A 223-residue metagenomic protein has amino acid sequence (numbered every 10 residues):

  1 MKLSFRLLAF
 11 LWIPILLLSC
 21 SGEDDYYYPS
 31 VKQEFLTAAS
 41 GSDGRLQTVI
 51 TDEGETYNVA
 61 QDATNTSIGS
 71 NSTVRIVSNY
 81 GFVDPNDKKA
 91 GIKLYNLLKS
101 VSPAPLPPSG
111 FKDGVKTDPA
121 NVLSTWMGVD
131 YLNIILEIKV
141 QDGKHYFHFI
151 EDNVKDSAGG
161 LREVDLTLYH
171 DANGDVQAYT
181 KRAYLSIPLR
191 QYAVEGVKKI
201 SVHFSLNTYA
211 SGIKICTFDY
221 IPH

Functional and structural regions predicted by a protein language model:
M1-A9: Bacterial N-terminal signal peptides that target proteins for export
L16-S19: C-terminal motif of bacterial Sec signal peptides marking the signal peptidase cleavage site
S21-D24: Bacterial signal peptide processing site
P29-H223: First exposed extracellular module after export/assembly in secreted or surface-exposed proteins
